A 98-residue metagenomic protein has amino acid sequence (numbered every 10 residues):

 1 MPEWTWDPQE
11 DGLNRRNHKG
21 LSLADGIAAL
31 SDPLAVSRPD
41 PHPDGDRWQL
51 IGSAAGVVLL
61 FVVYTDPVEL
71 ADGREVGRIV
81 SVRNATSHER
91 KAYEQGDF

Functional and structural regions predicted by a protein language model:
M1-F98: Ribonuclease/tRNase effector modules and their secretory precursors
